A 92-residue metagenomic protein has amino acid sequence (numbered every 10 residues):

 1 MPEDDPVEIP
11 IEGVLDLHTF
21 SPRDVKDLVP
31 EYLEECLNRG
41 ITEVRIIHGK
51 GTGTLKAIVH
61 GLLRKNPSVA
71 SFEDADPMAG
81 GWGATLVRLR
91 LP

Functional and structural regions predicted by a protein language model:
M1-P92: Long, charged, low-complexity intrinsically disordered regions
